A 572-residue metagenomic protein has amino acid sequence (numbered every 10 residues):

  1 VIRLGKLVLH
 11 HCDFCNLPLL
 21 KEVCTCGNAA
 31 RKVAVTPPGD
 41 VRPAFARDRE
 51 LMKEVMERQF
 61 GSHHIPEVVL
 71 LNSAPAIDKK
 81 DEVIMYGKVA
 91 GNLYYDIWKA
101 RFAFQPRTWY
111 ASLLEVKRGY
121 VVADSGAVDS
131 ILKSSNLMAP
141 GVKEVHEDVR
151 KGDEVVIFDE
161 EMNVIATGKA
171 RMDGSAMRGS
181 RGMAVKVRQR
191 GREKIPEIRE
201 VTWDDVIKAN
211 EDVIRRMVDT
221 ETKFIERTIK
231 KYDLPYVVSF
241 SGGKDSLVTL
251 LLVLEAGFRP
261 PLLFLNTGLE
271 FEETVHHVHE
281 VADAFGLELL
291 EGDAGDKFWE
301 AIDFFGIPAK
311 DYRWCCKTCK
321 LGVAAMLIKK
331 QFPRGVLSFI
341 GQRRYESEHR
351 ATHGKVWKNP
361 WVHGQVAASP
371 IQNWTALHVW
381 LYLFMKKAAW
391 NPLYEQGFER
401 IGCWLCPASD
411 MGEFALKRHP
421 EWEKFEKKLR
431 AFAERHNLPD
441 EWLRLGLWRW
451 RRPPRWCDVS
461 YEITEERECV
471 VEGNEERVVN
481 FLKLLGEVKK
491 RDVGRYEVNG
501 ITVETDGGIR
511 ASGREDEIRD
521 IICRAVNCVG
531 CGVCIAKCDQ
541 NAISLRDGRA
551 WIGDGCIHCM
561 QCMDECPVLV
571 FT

Functional and structural regions predicted by a protein language model:
V1-G5, E346, A351-W374, R491-C538: A broadly conserved sequence feature marking short terminus-proximal activation segments in nucleic acid-centric
V1-L4, L9-L17, K387-E395, R514-N527 (+2 more regions): Short, intrinsically disordered, charge-biased short linear motifs at domain edges
V1-S239, L251-P260, T267-E270, D283: RNA-binding accessory domains that recognize and position tRNA/RNA substrates
I2-L17, K21-A34, D129-S130, E144-V145 (+3 more regions): Nucleotide-activated chemistry modules centered on ATP-dependent adenylation/adenylyltransferase
H10-D13, K21-V23, I401-W404, C523-A536 (+1 more regions): Cys/His-enriched microdomains
V23-T25, V533-R549, Q561-T572: Iron-sulfur cluster-binding cysteine motifs and their immediate structural context in ferredoxin-like electron-transfer
P43-Q59, R452-G500, E515-E517: Short Lys/Arg-enriched alpha/beta "domain-start" segment
E465-G486, G500-T505, R510-D520, V526 (+1 more regions): Flanking helices and flexible, charged tails adjoining ferredoxin-like Fe-S electron-transfer domains in multi-subunit
